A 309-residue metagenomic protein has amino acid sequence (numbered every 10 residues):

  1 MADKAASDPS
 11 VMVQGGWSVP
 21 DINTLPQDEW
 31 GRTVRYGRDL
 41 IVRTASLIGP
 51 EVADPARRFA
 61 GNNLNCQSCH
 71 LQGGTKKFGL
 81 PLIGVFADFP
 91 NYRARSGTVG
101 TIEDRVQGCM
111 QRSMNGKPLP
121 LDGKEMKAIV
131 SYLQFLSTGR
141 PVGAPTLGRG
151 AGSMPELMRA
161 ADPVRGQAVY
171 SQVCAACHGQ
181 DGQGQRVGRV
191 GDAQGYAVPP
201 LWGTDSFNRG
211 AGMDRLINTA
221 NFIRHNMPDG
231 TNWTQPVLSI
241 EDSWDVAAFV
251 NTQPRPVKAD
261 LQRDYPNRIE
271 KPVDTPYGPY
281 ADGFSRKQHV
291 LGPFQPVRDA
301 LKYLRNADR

Functional and structural regions predicted by a protein language model:
M1-I48, N91-P163, S285, V290-R309: Post-cleavage N-terminal segment of exported redox proteins
E29-G73, M158-V198, T219, V246: Sequence/structural segment immediately N-terminal to covalent heme-attachment motifs in c-type and related
G31-Y36, L40-I48, S68-H70, K76-L119 (+4 more regions): Extracytoplasmic electron-transfer domains, predominantly the class I c-type cytochrome c fold
L47-A56, K117-D122, V142-T146, T234-V237 (+1 more regions): Surface-exposed patches in mature extracellular/periplasmic domains of secreted proteins
V52, K76-I83, P141-P145, R186-V190 (+2 more regions): Short, solvent-exposed loop/turn and secondary-structure capping segments
A53-R57, G84-D88, T146-M154, G203-T204: Short linear capping/connector segments at secondary-structure termini
I102-E103, L133-P145, A176-D181, V190-G195 (+1 more regions): A structural motif
Q262-A300: Conserved non-transmembrane functional hotspots
